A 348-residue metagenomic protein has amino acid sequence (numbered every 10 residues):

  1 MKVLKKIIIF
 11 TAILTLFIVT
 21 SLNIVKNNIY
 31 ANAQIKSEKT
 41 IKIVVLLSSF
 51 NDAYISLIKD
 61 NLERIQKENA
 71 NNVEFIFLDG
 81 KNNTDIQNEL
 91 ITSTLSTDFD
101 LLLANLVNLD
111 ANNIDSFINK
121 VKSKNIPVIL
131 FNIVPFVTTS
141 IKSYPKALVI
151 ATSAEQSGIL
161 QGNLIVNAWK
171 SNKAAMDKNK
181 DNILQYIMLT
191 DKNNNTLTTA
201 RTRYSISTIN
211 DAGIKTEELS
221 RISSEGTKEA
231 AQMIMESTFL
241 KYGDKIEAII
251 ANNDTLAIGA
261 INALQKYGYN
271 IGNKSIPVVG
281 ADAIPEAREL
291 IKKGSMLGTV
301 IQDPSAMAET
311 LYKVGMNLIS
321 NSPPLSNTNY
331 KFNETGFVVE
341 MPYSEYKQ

Functional and structural regions predicted by a protein language model:
M1-I41, N119-K124: Short, low-complexity disordered leader/linker segments with a strong preference for bacterial N-terminal type II
S21-N28, I35, K39, N182-N193 (+1 more regions): Hinge/cleft segment of the Venus flytrap/periplasmic-binding protein
E38, K42-N61, I65, N69 (+5 more regions): Extracytoplasmic "Venus flytrap"
Y54-E68, S157-Q161, T196-K215, A230 (+2 more regions): Short, solvent-exposed amphipathic alpha-helices that sit in or adjacent to ligand/effector-binding or catalytic
E68-G80, M188, N210-K228: Short beta-strand elements in bilobed, periplasmic/extracellular small-molecule ligand-binding domains
V107-V128, S205, L219-E286: Hydrophobic alpha-helical
F117-Q156, D181-N182, I284-K292: Flexible loop/hinge segments that line or gate small-molecule binding clefts
L148-N182, A231, A283-A287, D303-S320: Hydrophobic alpha-helical segments within soluble ligand-binding/sensing domains
